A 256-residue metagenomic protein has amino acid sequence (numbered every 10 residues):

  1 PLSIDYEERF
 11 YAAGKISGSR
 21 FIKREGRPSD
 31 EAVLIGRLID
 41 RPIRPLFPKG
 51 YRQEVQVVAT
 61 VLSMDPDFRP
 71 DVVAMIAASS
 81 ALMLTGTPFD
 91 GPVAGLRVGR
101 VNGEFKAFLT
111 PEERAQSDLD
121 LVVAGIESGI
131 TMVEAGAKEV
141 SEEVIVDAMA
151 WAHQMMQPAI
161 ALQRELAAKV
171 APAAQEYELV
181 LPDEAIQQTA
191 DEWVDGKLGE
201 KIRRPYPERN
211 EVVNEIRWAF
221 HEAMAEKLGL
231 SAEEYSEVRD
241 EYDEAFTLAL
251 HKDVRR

Functional and structural regions predicted by a protein language model:
P1, A174-R256: Extended amphipathic alpha-helical scaffolds
P1-Q56, V61-S63, F68, E127 (+1 more regions): Glycine-rich, flexible beta-strand/loop modules in the N-terminal catalytic cores of phosphate-handling
S19-I22, V73-M75, P111-E112: Short intrinsically disordered coil segments
D30-L38, R52, R69-V73, A77 (+4 more regions): Charged, alpha-helix-enriched surfaces in structured cytosolic catalytic cores of large nucleotide-utilizing machines
I39, K49-R100: Glycine-rich anion/phosphate-binding loop at the beta-strand->alpha-helix junction
P42, V73-T85, A148-W151, M155-M156 (+4 more regions): Stable alpha-helical structural segments in soluble proteins, enriched in small hydrophobic residues
L46-V55, D90-P92, A159-Y177, E208 (+2 more regions): Flexible, glycine/charged-enriched surface loops at secondary-structure junctions
G86-E208: Mobile "lid/hinge" segments at catalytic clefts and subdomain interfaces of large enzymes
